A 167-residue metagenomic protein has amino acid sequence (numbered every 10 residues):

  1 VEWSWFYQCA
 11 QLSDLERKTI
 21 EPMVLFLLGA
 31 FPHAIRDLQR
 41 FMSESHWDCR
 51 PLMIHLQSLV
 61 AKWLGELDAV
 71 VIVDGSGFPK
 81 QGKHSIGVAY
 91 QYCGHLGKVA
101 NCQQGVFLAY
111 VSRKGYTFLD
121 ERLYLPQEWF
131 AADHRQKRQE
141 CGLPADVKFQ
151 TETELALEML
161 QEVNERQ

Functional and structural regions predicted by a protein language model:
V1-Q167: Conserved, well-structured functional cores that handle cations and Mg-NTP chemistry
